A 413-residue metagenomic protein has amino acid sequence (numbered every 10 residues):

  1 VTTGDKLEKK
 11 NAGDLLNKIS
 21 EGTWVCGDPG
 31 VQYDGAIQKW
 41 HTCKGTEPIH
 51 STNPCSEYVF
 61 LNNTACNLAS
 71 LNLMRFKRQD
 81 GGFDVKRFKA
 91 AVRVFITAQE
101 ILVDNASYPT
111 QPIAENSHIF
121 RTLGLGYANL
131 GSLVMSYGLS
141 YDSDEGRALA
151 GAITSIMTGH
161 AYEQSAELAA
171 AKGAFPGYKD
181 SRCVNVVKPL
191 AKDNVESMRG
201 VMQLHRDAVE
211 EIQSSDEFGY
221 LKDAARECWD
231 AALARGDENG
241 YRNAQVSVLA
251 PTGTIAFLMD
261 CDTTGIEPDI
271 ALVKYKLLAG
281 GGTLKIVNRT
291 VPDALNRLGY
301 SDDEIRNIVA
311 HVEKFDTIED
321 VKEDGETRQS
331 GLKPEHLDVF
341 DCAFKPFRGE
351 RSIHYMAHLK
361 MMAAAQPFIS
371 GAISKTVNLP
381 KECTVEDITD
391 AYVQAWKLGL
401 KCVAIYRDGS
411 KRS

Functional and structural regions predicted by a protein language model:
V1-S413: Long, C-terminal-biased catalytic regions of enzyme "large/alpha" subunits
